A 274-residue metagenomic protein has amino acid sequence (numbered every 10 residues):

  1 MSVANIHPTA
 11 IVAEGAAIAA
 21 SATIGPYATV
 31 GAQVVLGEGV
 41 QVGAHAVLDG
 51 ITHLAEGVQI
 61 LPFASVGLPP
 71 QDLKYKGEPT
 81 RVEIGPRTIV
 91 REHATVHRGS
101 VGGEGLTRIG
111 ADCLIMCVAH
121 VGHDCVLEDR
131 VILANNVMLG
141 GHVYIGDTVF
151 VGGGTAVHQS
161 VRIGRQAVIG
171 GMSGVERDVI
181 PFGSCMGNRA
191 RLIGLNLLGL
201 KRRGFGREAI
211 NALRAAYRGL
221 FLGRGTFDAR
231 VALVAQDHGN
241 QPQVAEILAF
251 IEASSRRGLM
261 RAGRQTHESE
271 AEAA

Functional and structural regions predicted by a protein language model:
M1-T9, E14-G15, A20-S21, G57 (+6 more regions): Terminal amphipathic alpha-helical/low-complexity segments used for targeting or macromolecular assembly
A4-R191: Structural signal for interior beta-strand "rungs" in well-ordered beta-sheet cores of soluble enzyme domains
